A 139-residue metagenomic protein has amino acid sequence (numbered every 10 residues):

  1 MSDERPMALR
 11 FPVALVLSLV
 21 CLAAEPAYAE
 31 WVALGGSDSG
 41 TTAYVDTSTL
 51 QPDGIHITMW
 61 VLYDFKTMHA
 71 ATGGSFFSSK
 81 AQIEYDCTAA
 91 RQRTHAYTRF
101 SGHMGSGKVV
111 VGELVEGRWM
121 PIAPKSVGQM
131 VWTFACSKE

Functional and structural regions predicted by a protein language model:
S2-V13: Bacterial N-terminal signal peptides that target proteins for export
P6, E25-E139: N-terminal secretory-pathway/extracellular module detecting exported/lumenal segments and adjacent signal-anchor/first
P12-L22: Bacterial N-terminal signal peptides
